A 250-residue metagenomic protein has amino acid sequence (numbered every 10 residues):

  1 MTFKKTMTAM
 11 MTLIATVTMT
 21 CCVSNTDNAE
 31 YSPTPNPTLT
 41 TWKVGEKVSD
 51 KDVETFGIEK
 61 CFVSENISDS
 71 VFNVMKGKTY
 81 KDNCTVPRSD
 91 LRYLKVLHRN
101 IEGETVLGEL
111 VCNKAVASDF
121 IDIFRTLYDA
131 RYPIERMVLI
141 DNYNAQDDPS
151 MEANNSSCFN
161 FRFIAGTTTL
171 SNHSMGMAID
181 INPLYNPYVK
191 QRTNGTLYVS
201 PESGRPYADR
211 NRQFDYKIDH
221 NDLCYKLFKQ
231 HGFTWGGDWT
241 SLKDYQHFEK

Functional and structural regions predicted by a protein language model:
M1-M10: Bacterial N-terminal signal peptides that target proteins for export
T20-C21: C-terminal motif of bacterial Sec signal peptides marking the signal peptidase cleavage site
N28-E104: N-terminal module-boundary/linker segments of secreted carbohydrate-active enzymes
P35-W42, I164-G166, L170, M175-K250: Catalytic cores and adjacent binding grooves of peptidoglycan-active enzymes
V86-M151: Active-site acidic/histidine clusters and adjacent loop/turn architecture that either coordinate catalytic ions
L97-R99, R162, L184: Structured loops at beta-to-helix junctions and adjacent beta-edge loops in soluble globular domains
P133-M137, D141-L170, L227-G236: Conserved short secondary-structure elements within globular domains
